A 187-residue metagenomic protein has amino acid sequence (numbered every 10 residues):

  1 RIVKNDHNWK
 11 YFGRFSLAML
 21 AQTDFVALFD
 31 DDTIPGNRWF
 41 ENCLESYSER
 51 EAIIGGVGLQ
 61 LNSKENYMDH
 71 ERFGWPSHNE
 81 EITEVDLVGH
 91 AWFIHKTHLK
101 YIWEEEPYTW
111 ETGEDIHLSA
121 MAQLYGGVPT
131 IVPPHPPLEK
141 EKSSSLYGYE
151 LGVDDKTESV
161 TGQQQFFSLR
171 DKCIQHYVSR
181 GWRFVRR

Functional and structural regions predicted by a protein language model:
R1-A21: Active-site-proximal specificity loops/subdomain of glycosyltransferases
V3-D6, G56, P133-H135: Conserved beta-strand termini and adjacent loop/short-helix elements that scaffold enzyme active sites in alpha/beta
Y11-F12, N37, D115: Structural motif corresponding to alpha-helix initiation and N-cap regions
A18, F29, I34-P107: Conserved catalytic core of nucleotide-sugar-dependent glycosyltransferases
T23, E49-A52, G127-V128: Short, high-confidence coil segments that cap the C-terminus of an alpha-helix and link into the following beta-strand
V26: Short aromatic/hydrophobic "clamp" motif used to bind/position activated sugar donors
T97, Y101-R187: C-terminal catalytic/acceptor-binding lobe
